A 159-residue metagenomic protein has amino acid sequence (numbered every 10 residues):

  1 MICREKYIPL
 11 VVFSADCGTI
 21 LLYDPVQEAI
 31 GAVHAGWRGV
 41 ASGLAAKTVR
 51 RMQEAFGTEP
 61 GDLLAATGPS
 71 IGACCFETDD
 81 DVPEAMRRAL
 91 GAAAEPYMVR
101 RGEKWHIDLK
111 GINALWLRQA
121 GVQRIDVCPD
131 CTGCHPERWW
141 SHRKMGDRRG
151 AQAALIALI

Functional and structural regions predicted by a protein language model:
M1-I159: Active-site microenvironment for binding and transforming phosphate-containing groups
